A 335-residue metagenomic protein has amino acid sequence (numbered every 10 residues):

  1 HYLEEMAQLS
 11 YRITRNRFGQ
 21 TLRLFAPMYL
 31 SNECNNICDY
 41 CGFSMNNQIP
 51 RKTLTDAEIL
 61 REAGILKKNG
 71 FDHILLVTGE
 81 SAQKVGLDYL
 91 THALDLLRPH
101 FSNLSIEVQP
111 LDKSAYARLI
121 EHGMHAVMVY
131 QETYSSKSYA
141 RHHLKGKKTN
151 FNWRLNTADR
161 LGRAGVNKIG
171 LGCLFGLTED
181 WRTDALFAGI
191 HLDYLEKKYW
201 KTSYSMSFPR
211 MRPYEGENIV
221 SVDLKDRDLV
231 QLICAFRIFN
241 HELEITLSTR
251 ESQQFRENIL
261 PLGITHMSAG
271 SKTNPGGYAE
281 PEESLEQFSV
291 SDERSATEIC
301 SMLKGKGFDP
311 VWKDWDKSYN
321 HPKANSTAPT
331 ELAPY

Functional and structural regions predicted by a protein language model:
H1-E4, L186, K197-Y335: Auxiliary Fe-S-binding modules of radical SAM enzymes
H1-L22: An N-cap/entry alpha-helix motif that binds or orients negatively charged groups
S10, C38, L76, V129 (+4 more regions): Conserved, mostly hydrophobic/aromatic
N16-E58: Canonical Radical SAM [4Fe-4S] cluster-binding loop centered on the CxxxCxxC motif and its immediate flanking residues
A26, A63, L90-L94, Y116 (+5 more regions): Generic structural signal for well-ordered alpha-helices, preferentially at hydrophobic/aromatic core positions
M45-I59, L66-L161, N167-G170, F175 (+1 more regions): Core AdoMet radical
N69, H100, N156-I169, L195-K198 (+2 more regions): A structural motif corresponding to the C-terminal end of an alpha-helix and its immediate exit/capping segment
D112-E121, N167, L177-Y194, S252-L262: Catalytic cores of alpha/beta
